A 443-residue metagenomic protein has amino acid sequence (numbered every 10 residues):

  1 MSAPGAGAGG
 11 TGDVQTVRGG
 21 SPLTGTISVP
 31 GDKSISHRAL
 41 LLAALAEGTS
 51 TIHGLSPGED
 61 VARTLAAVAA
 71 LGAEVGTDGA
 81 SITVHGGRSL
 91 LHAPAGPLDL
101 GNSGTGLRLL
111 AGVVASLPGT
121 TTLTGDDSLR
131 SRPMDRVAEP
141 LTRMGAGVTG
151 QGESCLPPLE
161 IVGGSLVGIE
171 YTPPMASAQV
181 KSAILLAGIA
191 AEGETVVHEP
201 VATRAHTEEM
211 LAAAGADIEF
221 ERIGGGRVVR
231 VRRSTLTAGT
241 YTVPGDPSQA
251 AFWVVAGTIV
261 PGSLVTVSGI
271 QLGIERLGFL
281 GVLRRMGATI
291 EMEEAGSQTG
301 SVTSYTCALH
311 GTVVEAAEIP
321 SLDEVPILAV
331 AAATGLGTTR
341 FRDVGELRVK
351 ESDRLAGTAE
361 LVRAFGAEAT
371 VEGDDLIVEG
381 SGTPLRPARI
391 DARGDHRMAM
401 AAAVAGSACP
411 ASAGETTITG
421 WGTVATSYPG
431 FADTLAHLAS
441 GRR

Functional and structural regions predicted by a protein language model:
M1-R443: Structural preference for solvent-exposed beta-strand-turn elements and adjacent flexible terminal/loop segments within
